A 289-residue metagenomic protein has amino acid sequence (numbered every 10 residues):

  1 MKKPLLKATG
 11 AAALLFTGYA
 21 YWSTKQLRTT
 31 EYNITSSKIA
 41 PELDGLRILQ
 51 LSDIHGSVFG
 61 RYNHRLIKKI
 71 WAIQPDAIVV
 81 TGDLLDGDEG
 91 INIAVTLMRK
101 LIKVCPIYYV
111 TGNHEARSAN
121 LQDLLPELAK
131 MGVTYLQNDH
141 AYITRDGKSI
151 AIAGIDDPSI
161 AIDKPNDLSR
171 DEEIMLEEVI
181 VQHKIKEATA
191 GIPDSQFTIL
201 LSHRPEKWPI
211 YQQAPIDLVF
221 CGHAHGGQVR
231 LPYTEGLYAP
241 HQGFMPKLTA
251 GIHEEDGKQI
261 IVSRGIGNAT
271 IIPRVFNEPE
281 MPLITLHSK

Functional and structural regions predicted by a protein language model:
K2-Y19: Hydrophobic alpha-helical topogenic segments used for membrane insertion/localization
F16-Y32: Aromatic-capped interface at the extracytoplasmic side of an N-terminal signal-anchor transmembrane helix
S36-L49, H140-G154, E254-Q259, L286-K289: Beta-strand-turn-beta hairpins that frame and shape the catalytic cleft of phosphate-ester-processing enzymes
E42, L46-Y142: Membrane-embedded segments
I48-H64, L84-N92, A116-A119, I160-E177 (+2 more regions): Acidic/histidine-rich helix-loop elements that form or flank divalent-metal/phosphate-binding sites at the catalytic
H55, L85, H114-E115, H140-A141 (+4 more regions): Catalytic metal-binding/acid-base residues of hydrolase active sites
P126, K130-V133, R145-T198, W208-P209 (+1 more regions): Binuclear metal-dependent hydrolase catalytic cores centered on His/Asp/Glu-rich metal-binding motifs
R204-P282: Conserved beta-sheet core of the metallophosphoesterase superfamily
